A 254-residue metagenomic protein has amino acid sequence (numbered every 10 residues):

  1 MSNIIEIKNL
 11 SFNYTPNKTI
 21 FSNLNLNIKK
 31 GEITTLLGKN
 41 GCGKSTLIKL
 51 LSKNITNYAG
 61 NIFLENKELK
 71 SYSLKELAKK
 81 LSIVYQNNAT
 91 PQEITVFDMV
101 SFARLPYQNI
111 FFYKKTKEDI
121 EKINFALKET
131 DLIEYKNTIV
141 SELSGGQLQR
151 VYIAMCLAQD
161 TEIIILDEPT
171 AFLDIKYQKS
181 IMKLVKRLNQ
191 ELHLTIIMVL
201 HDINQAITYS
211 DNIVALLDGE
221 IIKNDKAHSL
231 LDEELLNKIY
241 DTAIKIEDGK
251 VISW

Functional and structural regions predicted by a protein language model:
M1-I7, S11-N23, S71-S73, P91: A short, flexible loop at the N-terminus of ABC-type nucleotide-binding domains that lies
L37-K39: The feature captures the beta-strand-to-loop junction immediately N-terminal to the Walker
S52: Helix-to-loop junction immediately C-terminal to a conserved catalytic motif
G60-E68, L77: Conserved ABC transporter NBD signature motif
I139-L143: Conserved ABC ATPase signature
I164-E168: Catalytic Walker B motif of ABC-type/P-loop ATPase nucleotide-binding domains
I239-W254: ABC ATPase nucleotide-binding domains
